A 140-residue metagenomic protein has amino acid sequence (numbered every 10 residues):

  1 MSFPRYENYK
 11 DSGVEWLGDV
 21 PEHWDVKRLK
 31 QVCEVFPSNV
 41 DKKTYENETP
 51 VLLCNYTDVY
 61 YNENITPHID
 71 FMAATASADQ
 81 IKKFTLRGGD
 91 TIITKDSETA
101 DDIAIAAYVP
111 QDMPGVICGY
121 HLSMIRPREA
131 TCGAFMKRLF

Functional and structural regions predicted by a protein language model:
M1-P4: Intrinsically disordered, low-complexity and often Lys/Arg-enriched segments
E7-K10, G115-I117: Short, flexible turn/loop "capping" segments at secondary-structure junctions
N8-S38: Non-catalytic DNA-recognition/assembly elements of restriction-modification systems
Y9, K30-C33, K42-K82, R87 (+2 more regions): DNA target-recognition patches
G13, D25, T49-L52, H121: A generic secondary-structure signal marking the coil-to-beta-strand transition
K27, S38-N39, D101, S123: Glycine-centered loop/turn positions within well-structured domains that cap or flank conserved ligand/cofactor-binding
N55, Q80-F140: A short beta-sheet element
